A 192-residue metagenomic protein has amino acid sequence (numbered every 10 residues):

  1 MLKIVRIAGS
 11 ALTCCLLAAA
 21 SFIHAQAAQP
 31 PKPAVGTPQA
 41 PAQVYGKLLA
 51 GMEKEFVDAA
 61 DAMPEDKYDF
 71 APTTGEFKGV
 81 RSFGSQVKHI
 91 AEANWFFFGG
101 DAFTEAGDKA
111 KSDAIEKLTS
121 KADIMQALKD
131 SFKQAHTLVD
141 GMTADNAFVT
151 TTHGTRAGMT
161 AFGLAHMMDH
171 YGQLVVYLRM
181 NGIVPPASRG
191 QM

Functional and structural regions predicted by a protein language model:
M1-R6: N-terminal secretory signal peptides that target proteins for export/translocation
G9-S21: Bacterial N-terminal signal peptides
I23-A27: Boundary at the C-terminal end of the N-terminal hydrophobic targeting segment
A28-Q39: N-terminal pre-domain segments of enzymes
G46-V57, D69-S112, T150-M192: Short, contiguous alpha-helical
K54, D58, A62, K133-T137 (+1 more regions): A generic structural signal for well-ordered alpha-helical segments enriched in polar/charged residues
P64-Y68, A102, D140-A147: Short, flexible helix-adjacent loops and helix caps
I115-V149, G158-M168: Acidic/histidine-rich alpha-helical segments that form the ligand environment of transition-metal centers
